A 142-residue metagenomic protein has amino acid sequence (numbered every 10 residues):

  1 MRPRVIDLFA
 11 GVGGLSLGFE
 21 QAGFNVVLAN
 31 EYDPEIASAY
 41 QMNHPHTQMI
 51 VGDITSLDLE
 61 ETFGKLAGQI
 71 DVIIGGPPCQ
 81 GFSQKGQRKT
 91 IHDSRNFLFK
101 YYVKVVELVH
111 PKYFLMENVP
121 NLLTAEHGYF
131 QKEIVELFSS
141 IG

Functional and structural regions predicted by a protein language model:
M1-G142: Conserved active-site and SAM-binding loop architecture of S-adenosyl-L-methionine-dependent nucleic-acid
